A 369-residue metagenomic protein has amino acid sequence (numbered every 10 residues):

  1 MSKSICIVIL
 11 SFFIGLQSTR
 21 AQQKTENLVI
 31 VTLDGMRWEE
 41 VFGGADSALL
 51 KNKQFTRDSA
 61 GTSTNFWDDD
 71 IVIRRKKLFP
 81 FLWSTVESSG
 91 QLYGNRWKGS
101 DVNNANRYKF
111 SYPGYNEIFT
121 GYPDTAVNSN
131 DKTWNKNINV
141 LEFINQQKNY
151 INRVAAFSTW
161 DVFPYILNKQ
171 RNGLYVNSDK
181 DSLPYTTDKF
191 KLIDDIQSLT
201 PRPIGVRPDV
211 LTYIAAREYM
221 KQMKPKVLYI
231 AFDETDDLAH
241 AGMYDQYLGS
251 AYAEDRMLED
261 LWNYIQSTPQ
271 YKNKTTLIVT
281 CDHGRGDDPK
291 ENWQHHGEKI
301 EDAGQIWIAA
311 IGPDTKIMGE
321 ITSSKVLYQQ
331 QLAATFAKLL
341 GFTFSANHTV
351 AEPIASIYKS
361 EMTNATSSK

Functional and structural regions predicted by a protein language model:
M1-K24, K369: Bacterial Sec-dependent N-terminal signal peptides
Q22-Q91: Active-site-proximal N-terminal segment of extracellular/periplasmic enzymes that hydrolyze or transfer
V29-I30, W38, E254-Q294, F336: Metal-dependent active-site segment of extracytoplasmic phospho-/sulfohydrolases and closely related
N52, T280-I311: Histidine-centered active-site microenvironments of extracellular/periplasmic hydrolases and transferases
F66-F163: Long, well-ordered early-domain segments
T120-T133, G173-I204, P208: Acidic, His- and aromatic-enriched active-site or binding-groove loops in soluble protein domains that engage sugars
N145-Q147, D314, S323-E361: Non-catalytic, well-ordered alpha-helical segments in soluble enzyme domains
K169-R171, I214-D260: Active-site His/acidic residue clusters
